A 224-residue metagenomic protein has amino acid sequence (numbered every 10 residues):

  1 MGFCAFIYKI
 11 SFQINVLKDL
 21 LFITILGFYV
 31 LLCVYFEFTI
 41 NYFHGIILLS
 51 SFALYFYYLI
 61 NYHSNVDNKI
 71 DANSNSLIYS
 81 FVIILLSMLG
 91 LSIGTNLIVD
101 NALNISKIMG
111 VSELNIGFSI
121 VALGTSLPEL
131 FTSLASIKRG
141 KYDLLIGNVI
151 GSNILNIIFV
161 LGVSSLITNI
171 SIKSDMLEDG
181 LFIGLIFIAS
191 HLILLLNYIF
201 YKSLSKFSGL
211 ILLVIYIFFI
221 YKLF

Functional and structural regions predicted by a protein language model:
M1-F224: Hydrophobic alpha-helical segments, chiefly the membrane-spanning helices and signal/signal-anchor peptides
